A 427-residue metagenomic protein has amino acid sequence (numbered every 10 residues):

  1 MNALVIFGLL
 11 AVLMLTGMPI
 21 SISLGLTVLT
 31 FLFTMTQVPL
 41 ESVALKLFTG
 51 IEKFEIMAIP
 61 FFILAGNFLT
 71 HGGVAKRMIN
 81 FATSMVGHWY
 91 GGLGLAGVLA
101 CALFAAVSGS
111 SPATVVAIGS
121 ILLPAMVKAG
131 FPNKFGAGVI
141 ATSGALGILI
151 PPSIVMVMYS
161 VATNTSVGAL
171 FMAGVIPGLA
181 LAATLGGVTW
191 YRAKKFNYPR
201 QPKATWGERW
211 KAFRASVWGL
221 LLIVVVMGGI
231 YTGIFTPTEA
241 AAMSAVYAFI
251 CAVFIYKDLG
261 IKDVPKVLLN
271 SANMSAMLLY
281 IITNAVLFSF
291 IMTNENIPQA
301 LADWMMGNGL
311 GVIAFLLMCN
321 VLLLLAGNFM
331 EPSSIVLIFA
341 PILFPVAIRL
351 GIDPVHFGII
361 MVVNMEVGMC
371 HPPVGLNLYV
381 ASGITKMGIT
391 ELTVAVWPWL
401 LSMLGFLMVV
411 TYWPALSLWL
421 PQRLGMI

Functional and structural regions predicted by a protein language model:
M1-I427: Alpha-helical transmembrane segments of multi-pass membrane transport proteins
